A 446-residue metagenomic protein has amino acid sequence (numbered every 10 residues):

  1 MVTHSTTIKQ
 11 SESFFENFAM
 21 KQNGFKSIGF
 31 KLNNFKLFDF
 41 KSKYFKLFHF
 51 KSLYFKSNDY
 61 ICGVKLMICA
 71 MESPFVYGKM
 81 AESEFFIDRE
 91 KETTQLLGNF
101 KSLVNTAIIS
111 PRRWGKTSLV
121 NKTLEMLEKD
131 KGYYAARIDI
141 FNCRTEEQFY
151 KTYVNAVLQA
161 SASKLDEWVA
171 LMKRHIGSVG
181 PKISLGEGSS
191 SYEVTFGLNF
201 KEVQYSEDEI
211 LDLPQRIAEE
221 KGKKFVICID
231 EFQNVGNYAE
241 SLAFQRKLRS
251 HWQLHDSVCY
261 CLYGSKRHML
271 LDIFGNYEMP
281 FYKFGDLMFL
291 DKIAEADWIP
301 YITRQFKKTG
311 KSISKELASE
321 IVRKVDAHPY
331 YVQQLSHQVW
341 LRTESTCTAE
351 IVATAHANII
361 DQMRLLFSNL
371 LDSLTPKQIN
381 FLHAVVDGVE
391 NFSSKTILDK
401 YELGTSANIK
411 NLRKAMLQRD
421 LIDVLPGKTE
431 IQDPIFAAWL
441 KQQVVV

Functional and structural regions predicted by a protein language model:
F25-I28, F45, Y54-T106, P111 (+1 more regions): A short, basic N-terminal segment
I68-F75, D361, L365-V446: C-terminal leucine-rich, beta-strand-based interaction scaffolds used for sensing/assembly
N105, P111-W114, S118-V226, V258 (+1 more regions): P-loop NTPase nucleotide-binding core
S118, D256-Y260, G264-K307: Alpha-helical sensor/transducer elements of the RecA-like P-loop NTPase core
M126, Q338, A415: Alpha-helical DNA-recognition elements
E219-K221, F225-C228, N234-E240, K247-E278: Sensor-1/coupling segment of RecA-like P-loop NTPase cores
I299, T303-L366, P376, P426: Amphipathic alpha-helical "lid/sensor" segments that cap RecA-like P-loop NTPase cores
